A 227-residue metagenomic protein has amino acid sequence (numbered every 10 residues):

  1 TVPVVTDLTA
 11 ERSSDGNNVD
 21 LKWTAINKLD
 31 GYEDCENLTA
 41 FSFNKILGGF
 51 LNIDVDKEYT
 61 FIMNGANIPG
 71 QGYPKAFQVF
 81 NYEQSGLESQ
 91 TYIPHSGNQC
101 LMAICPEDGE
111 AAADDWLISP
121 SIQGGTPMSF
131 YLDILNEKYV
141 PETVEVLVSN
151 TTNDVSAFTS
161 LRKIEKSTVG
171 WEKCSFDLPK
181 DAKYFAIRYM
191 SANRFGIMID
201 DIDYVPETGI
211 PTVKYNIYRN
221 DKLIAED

Functional and structural regions predicted by a protein language model:
T1-L29: Pro/Thr/Ser/Gly-rich low-complexity, intrinsically disordered linker/stalk tracts
I26-L101: Extracellular glycan-recognition surfaces and repeat-rich motifs
C35, L117-P120, T126-N136, V144-V146 (+2 more regions): Extracellular beta-strand-rich recognition modules
D108-P127, E172-K173: Short beta-strands within extracellular/lumenal beta-sheet-rich domains
E110-A112, D133-E142, T152-N153, N193-F195: Extended, low-complexity, turn-rich repeat/linker tracts enriched in Gly/Pro/Ser/Thr and Asp/Glu that occur
E110-W116, M190-P206: Extracellular carbohydrate recognition
T152-A182: Extracellular carbohydrate recognition and processing domains and analogous Trp-centered ligand-binding platforms
L161-T168, I210-D227: Recognizes extended acidic, P/S/T-rich segments that occur within or adjacent to Ig-like beta-sandwich modules
